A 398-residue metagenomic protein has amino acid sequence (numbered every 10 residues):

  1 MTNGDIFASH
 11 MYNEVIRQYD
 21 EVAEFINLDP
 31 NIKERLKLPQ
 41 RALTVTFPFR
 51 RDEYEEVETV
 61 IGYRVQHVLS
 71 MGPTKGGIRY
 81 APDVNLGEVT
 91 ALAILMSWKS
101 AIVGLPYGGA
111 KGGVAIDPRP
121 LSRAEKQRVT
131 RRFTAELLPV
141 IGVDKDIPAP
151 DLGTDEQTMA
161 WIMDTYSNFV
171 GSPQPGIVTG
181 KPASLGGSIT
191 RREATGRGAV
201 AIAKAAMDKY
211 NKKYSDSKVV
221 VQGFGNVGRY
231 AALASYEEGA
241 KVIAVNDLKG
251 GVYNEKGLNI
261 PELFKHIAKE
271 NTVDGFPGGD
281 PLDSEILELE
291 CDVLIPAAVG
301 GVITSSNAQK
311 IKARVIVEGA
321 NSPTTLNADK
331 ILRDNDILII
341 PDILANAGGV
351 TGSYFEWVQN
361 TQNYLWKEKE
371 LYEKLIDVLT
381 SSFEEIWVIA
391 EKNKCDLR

Functional and structural regions predicted by a protein language model:
T2-H10, A206-M207, R314-R398: Adenosine-phosphate binding glycine-rich loop
N3-T46: Short, Gly/Pro- and small/polar-rich lid/capping loops
V45-P118: Glycine-rich, N-terminal phosphate-binding loop and its surrounding beta-alpha-beta segment
A81, S100-S215: Glycine/serine-rich phosphate-binding loop and adjoining beta1-alpha1 elements at the start of nucleotide-handling
A91, K145-A149, P173-V178, V221 (+4 more regions): General beta-strand structural signal in soluble alpha/beta enzymes
T179-P182, G187-E288: Glycine-rich phosphate/diphosphate-binding loop of Rossmann-like nucleotide-binding domains
G250-I339: Rossmann-like adenosine-cofactor binding region
